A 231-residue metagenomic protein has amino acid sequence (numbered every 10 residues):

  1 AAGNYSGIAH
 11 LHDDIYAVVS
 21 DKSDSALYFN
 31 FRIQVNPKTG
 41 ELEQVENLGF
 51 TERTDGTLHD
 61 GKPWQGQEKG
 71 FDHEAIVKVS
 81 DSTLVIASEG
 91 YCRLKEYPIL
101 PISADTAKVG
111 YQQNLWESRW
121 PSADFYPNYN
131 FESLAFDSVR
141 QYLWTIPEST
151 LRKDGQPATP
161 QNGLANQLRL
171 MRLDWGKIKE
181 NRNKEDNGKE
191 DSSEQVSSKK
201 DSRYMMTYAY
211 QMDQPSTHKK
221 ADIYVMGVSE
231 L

Functional and structural regions predicted by a protein language model:
A1-L231: Sequence/structural signature of beta-propeller domains
